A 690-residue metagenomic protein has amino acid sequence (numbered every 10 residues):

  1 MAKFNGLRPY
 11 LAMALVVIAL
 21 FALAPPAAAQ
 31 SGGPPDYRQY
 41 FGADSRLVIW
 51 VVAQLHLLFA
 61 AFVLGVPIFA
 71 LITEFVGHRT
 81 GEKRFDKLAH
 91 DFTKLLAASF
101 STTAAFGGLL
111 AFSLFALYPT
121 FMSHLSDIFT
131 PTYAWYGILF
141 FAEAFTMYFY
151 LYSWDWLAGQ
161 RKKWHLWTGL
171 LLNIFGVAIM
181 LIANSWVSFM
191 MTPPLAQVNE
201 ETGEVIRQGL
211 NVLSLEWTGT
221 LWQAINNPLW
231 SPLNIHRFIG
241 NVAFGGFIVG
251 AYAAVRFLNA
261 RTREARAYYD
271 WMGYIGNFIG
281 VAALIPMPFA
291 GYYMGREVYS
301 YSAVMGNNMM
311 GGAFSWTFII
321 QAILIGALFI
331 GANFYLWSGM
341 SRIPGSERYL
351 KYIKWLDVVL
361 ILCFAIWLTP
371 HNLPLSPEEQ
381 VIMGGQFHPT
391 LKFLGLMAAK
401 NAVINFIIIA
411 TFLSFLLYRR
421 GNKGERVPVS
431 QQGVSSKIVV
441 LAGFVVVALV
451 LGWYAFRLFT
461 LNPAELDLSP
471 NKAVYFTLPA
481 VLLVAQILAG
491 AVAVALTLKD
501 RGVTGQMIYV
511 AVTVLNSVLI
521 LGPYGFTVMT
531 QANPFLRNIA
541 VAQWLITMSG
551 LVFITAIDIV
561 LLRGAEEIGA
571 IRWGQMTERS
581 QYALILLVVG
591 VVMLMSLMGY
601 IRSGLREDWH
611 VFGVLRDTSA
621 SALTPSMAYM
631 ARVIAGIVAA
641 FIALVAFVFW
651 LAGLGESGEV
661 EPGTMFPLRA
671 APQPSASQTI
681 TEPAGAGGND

Functional and structural regions predicted by a protein language model:
M1-A29: N-terminal secretory/membrane targeting signals
A12-F21, A97-G107, L170-P194, F278-G291 (+4 more regions): Hydrophobic alpha-helical membrane-insertion segments
A19, L64-F69, F100-F121, A134-K163 (+3 more regions): Transmembrane-helix bundle segments that line or gate the permeation/cavity pathway in multi-pass membrane proteins
F21-V51, G687-D690: Short, strongly hydrophobic alpha-helical membrane anchors
Q30, S99-G169, S188, A290-G306 (+5 more regions): Membrane-interface helix-loop-helix modules in multi-pass inner-membrane proteins
R46-L57, H124-I138, G203-V212, T218-G240 (+5 more regions): Short aromatic-rich membrane-water interface segments that cap or initiate transmembrane helices in multi-pass membrane
I68-K94, F112-H124, F149-H165, V249-I275 (+10 more regions): Juxtamembrane membrane-water interface segments of multi-pass membrane proteins, especially cytoplasmic-side
H371-P389, V450-A480, V512-V552, I559 (+1 more regions): Membrane-proximal extracellular juxtamembrane segment immediately upstream of a following transmembrane helix
